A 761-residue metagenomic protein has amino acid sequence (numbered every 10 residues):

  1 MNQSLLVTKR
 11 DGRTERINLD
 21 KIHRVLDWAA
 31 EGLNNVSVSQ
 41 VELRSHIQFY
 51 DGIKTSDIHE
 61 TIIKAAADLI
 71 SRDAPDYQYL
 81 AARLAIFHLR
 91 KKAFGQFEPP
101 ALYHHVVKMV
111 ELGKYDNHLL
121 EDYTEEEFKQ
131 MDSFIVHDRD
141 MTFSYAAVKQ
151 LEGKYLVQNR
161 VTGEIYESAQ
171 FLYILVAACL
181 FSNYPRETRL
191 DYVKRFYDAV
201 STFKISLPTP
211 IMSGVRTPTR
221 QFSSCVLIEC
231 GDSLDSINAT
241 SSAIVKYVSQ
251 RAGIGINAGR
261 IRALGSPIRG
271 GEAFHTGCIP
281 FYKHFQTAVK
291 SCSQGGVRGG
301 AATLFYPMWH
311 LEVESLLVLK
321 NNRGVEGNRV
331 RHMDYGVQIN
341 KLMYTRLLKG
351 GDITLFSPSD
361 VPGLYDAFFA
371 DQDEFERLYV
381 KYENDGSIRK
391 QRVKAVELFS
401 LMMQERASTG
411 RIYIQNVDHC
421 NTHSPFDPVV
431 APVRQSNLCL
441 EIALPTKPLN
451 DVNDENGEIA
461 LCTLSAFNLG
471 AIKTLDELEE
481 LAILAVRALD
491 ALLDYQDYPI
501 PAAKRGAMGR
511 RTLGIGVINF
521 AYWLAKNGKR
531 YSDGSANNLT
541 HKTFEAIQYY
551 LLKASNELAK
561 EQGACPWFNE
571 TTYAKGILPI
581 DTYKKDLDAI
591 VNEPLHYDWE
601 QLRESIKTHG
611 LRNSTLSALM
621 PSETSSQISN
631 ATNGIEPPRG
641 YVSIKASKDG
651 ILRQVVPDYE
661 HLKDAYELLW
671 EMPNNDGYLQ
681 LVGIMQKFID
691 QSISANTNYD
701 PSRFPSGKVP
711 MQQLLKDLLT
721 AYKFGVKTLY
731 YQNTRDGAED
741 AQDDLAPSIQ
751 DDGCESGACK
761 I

Functional and structural regions predicted by a protein language model:
M1-Q3, V36-I174, A178, D191-Y197: Core nucleic-acid recognition elements
R13-I17, E164-E167, E187-D191, I211-T217 (+14 more regions): Alpha-helix capping and helix-loop boundary segments enriched in small/acidic/polar residues
R44, I63-A65, Y79-F87, A199 (+13 more regions): A glycine-rich phosphate-binding loop feature that marks nucleotide/adenosyl-phosphate handling sites
Y77-G113, K149, I339-K341, C420-D451 (+9 more regions): Terminal amphipathic helices with adjacent charged low-complexity linkers/tails
T124-L151, L440-T446, L489, L493-D494 (+3 more regions): Catalytic alpha/beta core of large soluble enzyme barrels
V157, E164, F171-R189, V193 (+9 more regions): Function-dense linear segments that define catalytic or interfacial modules in macromolecule-processing proteins
A199, A482-K504, M508, K529-S622 (+1 more regions): Internal maturation/activation junctions in enzymes
V318, G327, R331-T409, V417: Polar, glycine-rich mid-to-C-terminal structural blocks that act as macromolecule-binding/assembly scaffolds
